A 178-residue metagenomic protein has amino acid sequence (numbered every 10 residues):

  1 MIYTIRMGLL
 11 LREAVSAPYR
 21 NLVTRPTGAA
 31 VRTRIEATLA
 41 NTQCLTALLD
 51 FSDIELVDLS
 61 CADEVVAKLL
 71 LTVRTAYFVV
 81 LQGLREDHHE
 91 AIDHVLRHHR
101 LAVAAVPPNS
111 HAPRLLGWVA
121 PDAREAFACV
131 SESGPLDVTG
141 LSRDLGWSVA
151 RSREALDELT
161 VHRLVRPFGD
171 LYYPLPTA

Functional and structural regions predicted by a protein language model:
M1-T24: Domain-start "cap" segments at the beginnings of catalytic or binding domains
Y19-T46, F51-L101: Amphipathic alpha-helical interaction surfaces in cytosolic regulatory modules
A40-N41, V130-G134: Short helix-capping/hinge SLiMs at alpha-helix to coil transitions
H98-C129, E154: Short alpha-helical segments that sit at the start of domains
V119-A120, P167-A178: Short, cationic-aromatic polyanion-contact patches
E132-L145: Short acidic, hydrophobic short linear motifs in intrinsically disordered regions
G146-V161: Short amphipathic alpha-helical interaction segments
